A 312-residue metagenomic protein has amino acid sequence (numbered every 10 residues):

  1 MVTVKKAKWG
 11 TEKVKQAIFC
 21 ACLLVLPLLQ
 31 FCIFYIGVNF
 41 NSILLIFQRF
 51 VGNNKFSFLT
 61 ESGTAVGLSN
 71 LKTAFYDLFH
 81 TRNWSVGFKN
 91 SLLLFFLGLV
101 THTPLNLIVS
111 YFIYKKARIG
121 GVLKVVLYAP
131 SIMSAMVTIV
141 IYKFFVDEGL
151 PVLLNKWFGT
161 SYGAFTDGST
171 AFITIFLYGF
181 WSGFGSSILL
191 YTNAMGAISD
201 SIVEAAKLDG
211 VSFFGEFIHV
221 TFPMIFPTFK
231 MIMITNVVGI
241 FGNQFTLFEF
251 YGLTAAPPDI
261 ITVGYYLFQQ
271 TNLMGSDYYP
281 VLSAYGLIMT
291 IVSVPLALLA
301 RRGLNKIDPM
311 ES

Functional and structural regions predicted by a protein language model:
M1-K5: Short, intrinsically disordered terminal tails adjacent to the first/last structured region
K8, E12-S312: A structural signal for multi-pass alpha-helical bundles of membrane permease subunits that mediate small-molecule
